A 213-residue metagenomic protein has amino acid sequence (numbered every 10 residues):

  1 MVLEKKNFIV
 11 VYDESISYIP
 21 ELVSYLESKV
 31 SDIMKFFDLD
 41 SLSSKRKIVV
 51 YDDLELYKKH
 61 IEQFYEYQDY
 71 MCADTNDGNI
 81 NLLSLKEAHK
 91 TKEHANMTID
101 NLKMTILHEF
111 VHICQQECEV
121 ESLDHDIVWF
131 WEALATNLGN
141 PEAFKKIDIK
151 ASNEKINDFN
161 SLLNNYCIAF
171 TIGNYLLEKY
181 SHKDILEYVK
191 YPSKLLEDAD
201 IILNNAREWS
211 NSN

Functional and structural regions predicted by a protein language model:
V2-I113, E117-V120, D198: Juxtacatalytic substrate-recognition/specificity segment
V23, E27-V30, E132, T136 (+2 more regions): Extracytoplasmic/secreted envelope proteins and their assembly/folding machinery, especially bacterial periplasmic
M34-D38, V111-V120, T136-F144, L177-S181 (+2 more regions): Sec-exported extracytoplasmic/periplasmic mature domains
L42-S43, L123, F144-I147, H182-I185: Secondary-structure boundary/capping residues
D69-A73, A133, A169, G173: Glycine-centered structural positions embedded in regular secondary structure
C118, H125-L163: Post-HExxH zinc-binding segment in Zn-dependent metallohydrolases
F159-N213: Pan-zinc metallopeptidase signature
